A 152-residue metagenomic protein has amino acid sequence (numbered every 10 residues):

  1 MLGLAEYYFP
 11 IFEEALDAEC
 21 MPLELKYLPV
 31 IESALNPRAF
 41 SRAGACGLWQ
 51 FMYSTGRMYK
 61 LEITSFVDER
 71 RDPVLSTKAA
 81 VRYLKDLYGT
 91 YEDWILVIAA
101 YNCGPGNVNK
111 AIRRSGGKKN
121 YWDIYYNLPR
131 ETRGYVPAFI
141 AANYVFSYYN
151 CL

Functional and structural regions predicted by a protein language model:
M1-E14, A18-E19, I63-F66, R70-T90 (+1 more regions): Extracytoplasmic and endomembrane cell-envelope/extracellular-matrix remodeling and assembly machinery
Y7, L23-E24, Q50-S54, M58 (+1 more regions): Generic alpha-helical secondary structure signal
E13, L28-P29, G44, L48 (+1 more regions): Catalytic cores of transferase enzymes with a strong primary signal for eukaryotic protein kinases
M21-R38, V97-N102: Short, functionally critical alpha-helical segments immediately adjacent to catalytic or ligand/cofactor-binding
S33-N36, T55-M58, G104-N107, V145-F146: Solvent-exposed loop/turn segments at secondary-structure junctions within structured extracellular/periplasmic domains
R38-K60: Short, surface-exposed glycine/acidic/tryptophan-bearing loops
